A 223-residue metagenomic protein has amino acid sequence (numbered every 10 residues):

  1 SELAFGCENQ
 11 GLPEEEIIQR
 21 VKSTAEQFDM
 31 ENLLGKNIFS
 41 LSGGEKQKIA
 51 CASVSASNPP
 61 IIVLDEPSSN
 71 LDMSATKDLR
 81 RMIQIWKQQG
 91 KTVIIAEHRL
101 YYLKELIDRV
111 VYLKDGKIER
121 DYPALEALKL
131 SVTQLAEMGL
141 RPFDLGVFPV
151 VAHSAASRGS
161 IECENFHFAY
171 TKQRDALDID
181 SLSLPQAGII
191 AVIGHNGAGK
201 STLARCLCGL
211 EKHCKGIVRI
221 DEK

Functional and structural regions predicted by a protein language model:
E16-L33: Conserved ABC ATPase "signature" region
N37-L41, E45: Conserved ABC ATPase signature
C51: Hydrophobic anchor residue at the start of the ABC signature
I62-D65: Catalytic Walker B motif of ABC-type/P-loop ATPase nucleotide-binding domains
E97-H98: H-loop/switch region of ABC-family ATPase nucleotide-binding domains
C208: Helix-to-loop junction immediately C-terminal to a conserved catalytic motif
G216-K223: Conserved ABC transporter NBD signature motif
